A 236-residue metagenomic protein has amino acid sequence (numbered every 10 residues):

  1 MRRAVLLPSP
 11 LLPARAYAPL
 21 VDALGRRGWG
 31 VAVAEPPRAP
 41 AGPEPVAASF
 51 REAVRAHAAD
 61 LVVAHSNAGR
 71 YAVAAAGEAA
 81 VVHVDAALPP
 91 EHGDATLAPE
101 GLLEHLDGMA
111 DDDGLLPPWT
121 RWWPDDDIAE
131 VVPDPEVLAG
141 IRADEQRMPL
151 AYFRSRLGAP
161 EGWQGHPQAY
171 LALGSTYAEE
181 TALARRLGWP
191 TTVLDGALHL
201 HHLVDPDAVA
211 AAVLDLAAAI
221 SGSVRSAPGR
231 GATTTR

Functional and structural regions predicted by a protein language model:
R2-A58, L194-A197: Active-site catalytic motif of lipid deacylating hydrolases and related acyltransferases
P19, A74-A75: Active-site signature of alpha/beta-hydrolase-fold catalytic machinery across serine- and Asp/Cys-nucleophile hydrolases
R55-A59, L216, I220: Glycine-rich phosphate-binding loop signature in dinucleotide/nucleotide-binding domains
V62-V63, V81, Y170: Conserved alpha/beta-hydrolase fold motif
V63-A72: Gly/Ala-rich beta-loop-alpha elbow adjacent to hydrolase catalytic centers
G77-L115, Y152-L157, R185: Flexible "cap/lid" loop of the alpha/beta hydrolase fold
L116-G162: Conserved alpha/beta-hydrolase catalytic His-Asp/Glu region
Q146-D207, A211, A217-I220: Conserved serine/cysteine hydrolase catalytic core
